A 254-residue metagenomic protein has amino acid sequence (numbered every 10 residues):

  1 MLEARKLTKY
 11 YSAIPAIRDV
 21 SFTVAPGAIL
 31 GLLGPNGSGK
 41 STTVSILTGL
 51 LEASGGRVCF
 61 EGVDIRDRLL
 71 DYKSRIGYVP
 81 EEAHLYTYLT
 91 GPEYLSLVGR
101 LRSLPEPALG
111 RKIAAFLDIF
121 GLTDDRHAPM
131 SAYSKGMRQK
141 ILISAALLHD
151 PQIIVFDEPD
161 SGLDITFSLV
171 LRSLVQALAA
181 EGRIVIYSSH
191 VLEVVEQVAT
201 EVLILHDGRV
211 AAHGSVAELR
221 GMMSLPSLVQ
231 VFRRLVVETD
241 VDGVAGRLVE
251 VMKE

Functional and structural regions predicted by a protein language model:
G56-D64, D71-Y72: Conserved ABC transporter NBD signature motif
S96, R100, P107-D125: Conserved ABC ATPase "signature" region
I154-E158: Catalytic Walker B motif of ABC-type/P-loop ATPase nucleotide-binding domains
S168-E181: Helical segment within the ABC ATPase nucleotide-binding domain
H213-G214: ABC ATPase "signature
